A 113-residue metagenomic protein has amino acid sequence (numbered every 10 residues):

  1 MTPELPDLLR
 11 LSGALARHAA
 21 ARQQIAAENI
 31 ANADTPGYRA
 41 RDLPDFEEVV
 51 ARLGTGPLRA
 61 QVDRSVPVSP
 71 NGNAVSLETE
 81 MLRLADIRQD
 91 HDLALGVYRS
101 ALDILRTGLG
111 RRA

Functional and structural regions predicted by a protein language model:
M1-A113: Amphipathic alpha-helical polymerization modules
